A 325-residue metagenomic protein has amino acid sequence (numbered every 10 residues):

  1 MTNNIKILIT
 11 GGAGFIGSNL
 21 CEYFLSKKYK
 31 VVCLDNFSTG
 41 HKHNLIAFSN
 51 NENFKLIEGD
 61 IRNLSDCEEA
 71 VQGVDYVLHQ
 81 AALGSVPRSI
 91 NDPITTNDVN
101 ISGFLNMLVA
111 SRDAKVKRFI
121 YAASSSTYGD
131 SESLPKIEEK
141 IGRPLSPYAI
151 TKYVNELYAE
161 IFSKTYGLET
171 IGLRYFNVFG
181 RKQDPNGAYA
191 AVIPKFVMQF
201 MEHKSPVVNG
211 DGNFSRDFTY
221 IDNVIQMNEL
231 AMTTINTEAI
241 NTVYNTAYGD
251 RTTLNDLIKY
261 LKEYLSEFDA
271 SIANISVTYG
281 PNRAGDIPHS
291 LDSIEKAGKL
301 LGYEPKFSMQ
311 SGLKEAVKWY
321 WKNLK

Functional and structural regions predicted by a protein language model:
M1-V178, N228, H289, P305 (+2 more regions): N-terminal Rossmann-like NAD(P)+-binding domain of SDR-like oxidoreductases, especially those catalyzing
L20, M201-K325: C-terminal substrate-binding subdomain of Rossmann-fold SDR/epimerase-dehydratase oxidoreductases
H43-I46, E132-L134, Q183-G187, I221 (+2 more regions): Short aromatic-enriched loop/helix-cap "lid" or pocket-rim segments at secondary-structure transitions that line
I61, I141, G180, N213 (+1 more regions): Residues that form or immediately flank small-molecule/cofactor binding pockets and catalytic motifs
R88-S89, E139-K140, T170, R174-D184 (+3 more regions): A conserved pocket-lining segment of Rossmann-fold NAD(P)-dependent short-chain dehydrogenase/reductase
N97, L145-E156, G187-P194, F218 (+1 more regions): Short-chain dehydrogenase/reductase
V154, Y158, F162, V192 (+3 more regions): Hydrophobic alpha-helix immediately C-terminal to the catalytic Tyr-X-X-X-Lys motif of short-chain
